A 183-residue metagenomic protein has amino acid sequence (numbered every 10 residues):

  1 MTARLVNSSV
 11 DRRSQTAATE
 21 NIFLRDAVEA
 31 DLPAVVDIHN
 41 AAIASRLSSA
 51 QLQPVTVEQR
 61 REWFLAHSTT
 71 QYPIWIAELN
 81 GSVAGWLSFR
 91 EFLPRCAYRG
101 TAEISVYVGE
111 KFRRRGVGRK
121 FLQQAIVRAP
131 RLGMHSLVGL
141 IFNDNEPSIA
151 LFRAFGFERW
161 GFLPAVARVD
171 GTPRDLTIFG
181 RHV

Functional and structural regions predicted by a protein language model:
N7-S8, D26, Q53-K111, L122-Q123 (+2 more regions): Acetyl-CoA-dependent GNAT
F23-V35: A short beta-loop-alpha structural element at the N-terminal edge of CoA-dependent acyl/N-acetyltransferase catalytic
V36-W63: Conserved GNAT-fold acetyl-CoA-binding loop/helix
H39, F152, F157, F179: Conserved active-site tyrosine of GNAT-family acetyltransferases
E91, V138-I141, E158-D175: Conserved catalytic-core motifs of GNAT/GCN5-like acyltransferases
R113, G139-I149: Conserved beta-strand-loop-alpha-helix junction that forms the acyl-donor binding cleft
R114-V127, A150-A154: Conserved acetyl-CoA-binding loop-helix of GNAT-fold acetyltransferases
A129-I141: Conserved GNAT acetyl-CoA-binding A-motif
